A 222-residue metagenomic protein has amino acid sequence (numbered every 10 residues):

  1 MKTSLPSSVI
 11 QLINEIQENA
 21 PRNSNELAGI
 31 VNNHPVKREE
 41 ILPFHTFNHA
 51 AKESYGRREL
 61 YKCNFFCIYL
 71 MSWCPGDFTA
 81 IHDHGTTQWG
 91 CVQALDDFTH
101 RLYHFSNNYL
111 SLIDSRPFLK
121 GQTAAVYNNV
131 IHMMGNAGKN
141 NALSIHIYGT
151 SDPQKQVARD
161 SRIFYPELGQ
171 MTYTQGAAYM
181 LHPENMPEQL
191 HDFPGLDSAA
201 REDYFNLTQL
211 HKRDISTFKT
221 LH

Functional and structural regions predicted by a protein language model:
P21-A51, K62: N-terminal, Lys/Arg-enriched amphipathic/low-complexity engagement segments that precede the first folded domain
H45-P75, K120: A short glycine-rich, His/Asp/Glu-containing loop-to-beta-strand
Y69-H84, Y127-N129: Conserved short histidine dyad/triad with adjacent acidic residue
P75, T86-T99, Y103-F105: Glycine- and acidic-residue-biased ligand/ion/polar-headgroup-sensing regions
A80-H82, H100-R101, V126, H132-G138: Short beta-strand His + acidic residue motifs that chelate non-heme Fe in jelly-roll/DSBH and cupin folds
G90, F105-H132: Short acidic-glycine-tyrosine-enriched beta hairpin
G90-V92, K139-K155: A short hydrophobic beta-strand segment most commonly corresponding to one strand of the jelly-roll/cupin
S151-H222: Conserved double-stranded beta-helix
